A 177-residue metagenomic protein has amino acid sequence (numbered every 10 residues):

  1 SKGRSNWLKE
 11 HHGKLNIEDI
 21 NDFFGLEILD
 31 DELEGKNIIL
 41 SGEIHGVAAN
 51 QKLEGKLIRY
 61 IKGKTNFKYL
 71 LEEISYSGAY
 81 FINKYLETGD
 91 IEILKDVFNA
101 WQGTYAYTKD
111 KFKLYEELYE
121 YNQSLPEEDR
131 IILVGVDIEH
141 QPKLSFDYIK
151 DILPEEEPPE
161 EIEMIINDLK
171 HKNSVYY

Functional and structural regions predicted by a protein language model:
S1-Y177: Structured catalytic-domain cores with a bias toward divalent-metal coordination
